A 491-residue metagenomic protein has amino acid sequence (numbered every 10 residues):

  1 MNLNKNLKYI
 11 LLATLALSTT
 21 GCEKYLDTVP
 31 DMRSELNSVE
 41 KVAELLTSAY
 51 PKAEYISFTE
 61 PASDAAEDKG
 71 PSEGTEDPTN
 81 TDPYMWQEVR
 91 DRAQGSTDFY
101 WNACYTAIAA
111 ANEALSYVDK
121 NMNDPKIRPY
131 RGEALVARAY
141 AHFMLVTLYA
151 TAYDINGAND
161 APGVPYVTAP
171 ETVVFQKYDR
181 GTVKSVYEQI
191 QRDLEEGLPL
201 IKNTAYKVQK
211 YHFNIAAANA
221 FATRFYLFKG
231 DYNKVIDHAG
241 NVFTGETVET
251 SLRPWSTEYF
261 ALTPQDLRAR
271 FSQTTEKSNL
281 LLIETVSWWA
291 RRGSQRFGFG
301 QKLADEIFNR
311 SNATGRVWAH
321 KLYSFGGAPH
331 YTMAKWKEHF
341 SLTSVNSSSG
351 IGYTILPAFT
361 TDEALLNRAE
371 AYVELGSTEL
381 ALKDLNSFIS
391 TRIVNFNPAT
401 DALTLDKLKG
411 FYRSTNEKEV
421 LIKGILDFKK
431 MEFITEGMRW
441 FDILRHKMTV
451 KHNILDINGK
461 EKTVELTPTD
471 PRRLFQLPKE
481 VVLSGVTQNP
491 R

Functional and structural regions predicted by a protein language model:
M1-C22: Sec-dependent bacterial lipoprotein signal peptides
N2, C22-A66, F396, K447-R491: Membrane-proximal, proline-rich intrinsically disordered regions
N80-Y149, G181, L198-I201, S349-L356 (+1 more regions): Conserved, well-structured interaction surfaces
R131, R138, L145, A222 (+2 more regions): Structural register within alpha-helical repeat arrays
G230, K234-D362, V394-F411, I422 (+4 more regions): Hydrophobic-face positions in mid-chain alpha helices that act as interaction patches
